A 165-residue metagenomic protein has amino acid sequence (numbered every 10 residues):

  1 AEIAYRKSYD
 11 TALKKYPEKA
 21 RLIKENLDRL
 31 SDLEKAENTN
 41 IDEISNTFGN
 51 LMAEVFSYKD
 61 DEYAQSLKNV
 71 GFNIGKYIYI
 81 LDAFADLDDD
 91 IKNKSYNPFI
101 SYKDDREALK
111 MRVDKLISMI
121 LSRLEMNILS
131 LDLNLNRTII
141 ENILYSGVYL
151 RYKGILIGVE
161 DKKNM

Functional and structural regions predicted by a protein language model:
A1-F48, E54-N69, K76, I80-S118 (+3 more regions): Acidic catalytic motifs of isoprenoid enzymes
